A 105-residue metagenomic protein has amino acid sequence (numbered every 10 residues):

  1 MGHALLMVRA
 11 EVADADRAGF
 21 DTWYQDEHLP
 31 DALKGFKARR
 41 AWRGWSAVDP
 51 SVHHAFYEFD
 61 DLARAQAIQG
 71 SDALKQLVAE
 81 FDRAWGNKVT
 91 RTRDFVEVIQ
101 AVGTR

Functional and structural regions predicted by a protein language model:
M1-R105: Macromolecular interaction modules
